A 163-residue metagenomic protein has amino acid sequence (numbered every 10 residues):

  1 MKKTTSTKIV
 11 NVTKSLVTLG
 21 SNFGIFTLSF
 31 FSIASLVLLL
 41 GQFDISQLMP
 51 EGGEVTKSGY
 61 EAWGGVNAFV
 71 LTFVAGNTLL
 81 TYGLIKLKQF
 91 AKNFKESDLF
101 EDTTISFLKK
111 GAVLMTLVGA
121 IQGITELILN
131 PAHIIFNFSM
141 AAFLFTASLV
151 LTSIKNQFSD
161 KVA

Functional and structural regions predicted by a protein language model:
M1-L40: Cytosolic juxtamembrane helix and N-cap/initiation of the first transmembrane helix
T5-T13, L84-K110: Cytoplasmic juxtamembrane regions at transmembrane-helix boundaries
N22-S29, K110-I121: Hydrophobic alpha-helical transmembrane segments of multipass membrane transporters and ion channels, focusing on
F30-T56: Hydrophobic transmembrane helix segments
V37-L40, D44, A91-D98, I128-H133 (+1 more regions): Membrane-interfacial segments
Q47-A75: Membrane-helix boundary elements
F69-K92: Transmembrane alpha-helical segments in integral membrane proteins
T116-A163: Alpha-helical transmembrane segments of multi-pass integral membrane proteins, characterized by long hydrophobic
